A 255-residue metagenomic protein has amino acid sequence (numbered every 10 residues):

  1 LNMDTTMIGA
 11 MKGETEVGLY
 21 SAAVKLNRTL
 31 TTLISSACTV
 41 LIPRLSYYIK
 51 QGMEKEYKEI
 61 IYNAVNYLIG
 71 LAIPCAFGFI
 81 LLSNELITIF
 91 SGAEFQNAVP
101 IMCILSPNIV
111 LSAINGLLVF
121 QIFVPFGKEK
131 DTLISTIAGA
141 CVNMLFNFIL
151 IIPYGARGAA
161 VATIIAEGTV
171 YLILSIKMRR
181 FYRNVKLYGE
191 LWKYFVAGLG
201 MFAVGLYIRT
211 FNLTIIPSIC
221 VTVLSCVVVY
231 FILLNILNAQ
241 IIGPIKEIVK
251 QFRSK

Functional and structural regions predicted by a protein language model:
L1-T29, R44-Y48, N84-E94, P153 (+1 more regions): Helix-terminus/linker motif at the lipid-water interface of multi-pass membrane proteins
T15-G18, Y62, Q96-V99, E129-K130 (+1 more regions): Residues that define the loop-to-transmembrane-helix transition and helix capping in multi-pass membrane transporters
A23, N27-V65, I69-A72, V119-P125: Helix-loop junctions and terminal segments of transmembrane helices in multi-pass membrane transport/translocation
K25-R28, N63, A76, E85 (+7 more regions): Residue-level recognition of pore/gate-forming positions within transmembrane alpha-helices of multi-pass
I34-A37, K58-A113, M144-F148, I152 (+2 more regions): Alpha-helical transmembrane segments of multi-pass membrane transport and lipid-handling proteins
P107-A138, M178-R180: Membrane-interface junctions at transmembrane-helix termini in multi-pass inner-membrane proteins
K130-A156, A166-M178, V196-R209, S225-L234: Alpha-helical transmembrane segments of multi-pass membrane transporters and transport-associated inner-membrane enzymes
L206-K255: Membrane-proximal transmembrane or re-entrant/amphipathic helices at the cytosolic face
